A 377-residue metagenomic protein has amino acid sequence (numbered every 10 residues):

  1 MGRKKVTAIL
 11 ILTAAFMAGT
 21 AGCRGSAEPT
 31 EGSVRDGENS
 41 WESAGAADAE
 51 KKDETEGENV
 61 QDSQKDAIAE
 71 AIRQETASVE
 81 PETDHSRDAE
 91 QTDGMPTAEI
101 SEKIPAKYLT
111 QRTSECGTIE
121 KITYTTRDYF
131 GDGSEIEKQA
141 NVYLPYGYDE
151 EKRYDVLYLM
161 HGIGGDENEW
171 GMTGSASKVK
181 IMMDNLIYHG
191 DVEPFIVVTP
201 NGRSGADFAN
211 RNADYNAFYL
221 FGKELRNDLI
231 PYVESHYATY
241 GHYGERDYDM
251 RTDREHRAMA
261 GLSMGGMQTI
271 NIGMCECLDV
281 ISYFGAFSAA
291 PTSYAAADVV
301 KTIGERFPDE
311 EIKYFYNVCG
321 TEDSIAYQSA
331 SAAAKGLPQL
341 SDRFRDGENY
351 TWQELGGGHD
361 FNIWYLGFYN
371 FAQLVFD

Functional and structural regions predicted by a protein language model:
M1-A8: Bacterial N-terminal signal peptides that target proteins for export
A8-L10, A67: Generic short N-terminal amphipathic or hydrophobic helices
I11-G19: Bacterial N-terminal signal peptides
G19-V34: Sec-dependent signal peptide cleavage junction
T30-G32, E50-K52, G57-D377: Non-catalytic cap/lid and distal C-terminal segments of serine-dependent acyl enzymes
